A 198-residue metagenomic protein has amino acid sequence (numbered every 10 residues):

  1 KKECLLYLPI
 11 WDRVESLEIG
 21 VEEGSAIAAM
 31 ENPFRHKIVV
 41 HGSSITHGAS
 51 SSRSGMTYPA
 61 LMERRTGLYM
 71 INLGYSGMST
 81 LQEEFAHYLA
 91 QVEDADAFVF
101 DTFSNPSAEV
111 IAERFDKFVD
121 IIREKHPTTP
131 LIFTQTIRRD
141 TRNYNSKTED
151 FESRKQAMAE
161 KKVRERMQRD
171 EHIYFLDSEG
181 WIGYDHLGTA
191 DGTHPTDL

Functional and structural regions predicted by a protein language model:
K1-I38: N-terminal secretory targeting modules
L8, G42, Q135: Short beta-strand/turn micro-motifs composed of small residues that flank or help shape donor/cofactor-binding pockets
R35-P59, S76: Catalytic nucleophile-elbow at a beta strand-turn-alpha helix junction centered on a G-D-S/GDSL motif, marking
S44-A49, N72-Y75, T102-E109: Surface-exposed cleft-lining segments at the edges of enzyme active sites
S52-L61, R154-K162: Short, solvent-exposed amphipathic alpha-helices that sit in or adjacent to ligand/effector-binding or catalytic
P59-I71, R164: Short helix-loop-beta junction
N72-S79, E179: Short beta->alpha junction loops
E83-L198: Alpha-helical cap/lid subdomain in secreted, periplasmic, or secretory-pathway luminal O-acyl-processing enzymes
